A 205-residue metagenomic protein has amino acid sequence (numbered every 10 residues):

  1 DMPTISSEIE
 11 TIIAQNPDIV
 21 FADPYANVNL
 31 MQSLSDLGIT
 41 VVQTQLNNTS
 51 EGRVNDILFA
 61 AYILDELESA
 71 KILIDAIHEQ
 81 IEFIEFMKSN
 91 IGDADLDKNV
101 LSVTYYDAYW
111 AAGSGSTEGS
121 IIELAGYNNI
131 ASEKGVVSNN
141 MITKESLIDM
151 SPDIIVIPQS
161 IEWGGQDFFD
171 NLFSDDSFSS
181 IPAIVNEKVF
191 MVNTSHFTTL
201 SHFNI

Functional and structural regions predicted by a protein language model:
D1-P24, Y127-I130: A short, structured surface patch at a secondary-structure boundary
M2-E10, G135-K144: Short helix-initiation/N-cap motifs at beta->coil->alpha
P24-Y25, L46, P158-E162: Short secondary-structure boundary segments
A26-F59, I63: Flexible loop/hinge segments that line or gate small-molecule binding clefts
G52-L64, S69-K71, D75, F86 (+1 more regions): Structured C-terminal subdomain patch of bacterial secreted/periplasmic proteins
S69-A125: Basic- and aromatic-lined ligand-binding clefts that recognize polyanionic substrates
G115-S138, Q159: His/Asp/Glu-enriched short active-site or ligand-binding loop at hydrolase and phosphoryl-transfer sites
N139-E162: Ligand-binding pocket segment of bilobal, Venus flytrap-like solute-binding proteins
